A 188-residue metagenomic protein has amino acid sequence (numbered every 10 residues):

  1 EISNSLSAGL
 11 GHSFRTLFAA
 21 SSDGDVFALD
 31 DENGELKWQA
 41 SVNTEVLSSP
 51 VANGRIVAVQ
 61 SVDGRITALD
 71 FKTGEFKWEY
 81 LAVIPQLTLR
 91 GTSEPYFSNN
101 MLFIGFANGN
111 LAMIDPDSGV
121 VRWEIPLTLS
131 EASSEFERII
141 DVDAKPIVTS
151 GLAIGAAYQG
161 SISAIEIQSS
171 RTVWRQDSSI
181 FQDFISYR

Functional and structural regions predicted by a protein language model:
E1-G11, L36-N53, F76-N99, E124-T149 (+1 more regions): Extracytoplasmic beta-rich repeat domains
G11-H12, F18, A58-V59: Mobile, glycine-rich extracellular loop/lid and propeptide segments that shape or gate substrate/ligand access
S21-S22, S61-V62, F106-A107, A157-Y158: Structural signature of WD-repeat beta-propellers
D30-G34, D70-G74, P116-G119, E166-S169: Short loop/turn segments that connect beta-strands within beta-propeller blades
N108, W123: The feature marks a conserved, polyanion-engaging helical scaffold used by nucleic-acid processing enzymes and innate
